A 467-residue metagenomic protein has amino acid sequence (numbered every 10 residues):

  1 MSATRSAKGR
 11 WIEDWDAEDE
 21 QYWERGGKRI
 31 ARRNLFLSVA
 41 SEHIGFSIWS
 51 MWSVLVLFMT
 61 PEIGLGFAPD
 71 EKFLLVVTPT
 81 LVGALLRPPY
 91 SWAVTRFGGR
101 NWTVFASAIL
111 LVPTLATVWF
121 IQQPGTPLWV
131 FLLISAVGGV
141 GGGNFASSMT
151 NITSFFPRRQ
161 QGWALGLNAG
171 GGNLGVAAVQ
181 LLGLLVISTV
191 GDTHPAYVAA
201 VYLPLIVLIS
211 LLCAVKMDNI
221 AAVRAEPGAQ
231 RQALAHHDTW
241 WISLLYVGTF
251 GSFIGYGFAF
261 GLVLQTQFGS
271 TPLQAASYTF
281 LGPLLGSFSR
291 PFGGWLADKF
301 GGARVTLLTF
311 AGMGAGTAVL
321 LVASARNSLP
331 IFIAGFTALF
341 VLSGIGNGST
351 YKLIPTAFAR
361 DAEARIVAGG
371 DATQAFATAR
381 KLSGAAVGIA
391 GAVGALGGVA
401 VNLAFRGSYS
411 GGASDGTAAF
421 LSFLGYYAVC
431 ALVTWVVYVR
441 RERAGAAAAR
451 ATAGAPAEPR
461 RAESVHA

Functional and structural regions predicted by a protein language model:
W52-L57, H237-P291, N347, Y351-K352 (+1 more regions): Extracytoplasmic gate region of multi-pass secondary transporters
L74-W92, F280-G293: Central cavity-lining transmembrane alpha-helices of secondary-active solute carriers, predominantly the Major
A108-P124, A311-R326: C-terminal ends and interior cores of transmembrane alpha-helices in multi-pass membrane transporters/permeases
L132-G171: Cytoplasmic helix-loop-helix junction between adjacent transmembrane helices in 12-TM secondary transporters
G162-G183, V387-V401: Glycine-rich segments within core transmembrane alpha-helices of 12-TM secondary carriers
N168-D218: Helix-loop-helix hairpin linking two adjacent transmembrane segments in secondary transporters
A196-V215, T417-V437: Symmetry-related core transmembrane helices of the 12-TM Major Facilitator Superfamily/SLC fold
A303-T350: C-terminal transmembrane helical hairpin of 12-TM major facilitator-type secondary transporters
